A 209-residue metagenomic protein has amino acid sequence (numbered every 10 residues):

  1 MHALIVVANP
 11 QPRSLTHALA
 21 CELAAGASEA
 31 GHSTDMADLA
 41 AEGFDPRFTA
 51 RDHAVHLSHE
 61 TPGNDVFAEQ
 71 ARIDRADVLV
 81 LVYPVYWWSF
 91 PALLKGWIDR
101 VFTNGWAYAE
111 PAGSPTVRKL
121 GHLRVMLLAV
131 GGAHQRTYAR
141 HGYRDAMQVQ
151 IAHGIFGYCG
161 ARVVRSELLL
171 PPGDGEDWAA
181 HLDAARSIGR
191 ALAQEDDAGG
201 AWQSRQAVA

Functional and structural regions predicted by a protein language model:
M1-W106, V164-R165, G175-A209: N-terminal beta1-alpha1-beta2 submodule of the flavodoxin-like/Rossmannoid cofactor-binding fold
A109-C159: Short, glycine-/small-residue-rich phosphate/pyrophosphate-handling segment
T137-Y138, V163-E167: Short conserved catalytic/interaction loops centered on acidic-Pro-aromatic/His motifs
L169-P171: Active-site rim beta-loop-alpha module in soluble metabolic enzymes
